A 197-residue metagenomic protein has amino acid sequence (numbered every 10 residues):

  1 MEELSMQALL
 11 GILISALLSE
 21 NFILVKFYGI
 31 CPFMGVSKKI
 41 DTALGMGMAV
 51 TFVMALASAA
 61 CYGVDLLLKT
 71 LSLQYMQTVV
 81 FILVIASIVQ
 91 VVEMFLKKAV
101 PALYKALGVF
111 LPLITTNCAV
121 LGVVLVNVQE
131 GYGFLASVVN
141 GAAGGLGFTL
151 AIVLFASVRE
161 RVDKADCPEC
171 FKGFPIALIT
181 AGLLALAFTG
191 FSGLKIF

Functional and structural regions predicted by a protein language model:
E2-L4, A8, L186-F197: Juxtamembrane boundary at the C-terminal end of a transmembrane helix
A8-I23, S72-S87, V139-A151: Structural signature of hydrophobic alpha-helical transmembrane segments
G11-I12, L18-S19, V50-A55, I82-E93 (+3 more regions): Hydrophobic core segments of alpha-helical transmembrane domains in multi-pass membrane transport and ion-translocation
I12-A49: Juxtamembrane transmembrane-helix termini in multi-pass membrane transport proteins
F27-G35, M94-A99, F110-L113, C118-G131: Generic transmembrane alpha-helix signature in multi-pass membrane proteins, especially transporters/channels
D41-F52, M76-F81, L103-T115, C170-I176: Cytoplasmic-side transmembrane-helix entry/capping segments in multi-pass membrane proteins
G63-G108: Ordered, amphipathic secondary-structure segments that act as subunit-interaction surfaces in large macromolecular
E160-L178: Interfacial loop-to-transmembrane junctions
